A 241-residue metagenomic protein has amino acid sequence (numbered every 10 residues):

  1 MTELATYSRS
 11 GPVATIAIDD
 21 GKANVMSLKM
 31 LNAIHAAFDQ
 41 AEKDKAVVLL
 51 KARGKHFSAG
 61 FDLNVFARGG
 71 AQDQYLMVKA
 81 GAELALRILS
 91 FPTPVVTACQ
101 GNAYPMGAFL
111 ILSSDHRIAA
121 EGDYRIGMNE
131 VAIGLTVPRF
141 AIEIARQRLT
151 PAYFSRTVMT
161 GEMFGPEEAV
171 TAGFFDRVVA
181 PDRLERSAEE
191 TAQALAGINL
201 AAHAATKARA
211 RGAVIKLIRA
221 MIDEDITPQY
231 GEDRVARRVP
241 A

Functional and structural regions predicted by a protein language model:
M1-K51: Conserved CoA-thioester-binding segment of acyl-CoA-metabolizing enzymes
I16, L50, L110-L112, A169 (+1 more regions): Hydrophobic/aromatic residues within transmembrane alpha-helices of multi-pass small-molecule transporters
N32-A33, D44, A52-L84: Glycine- (often His-adjacent) and acidic-residue-rich active-site loop that binds/positions the CoA thioester
L84-I133: Glycine-rich beta-to-alpha active-site loop
P105, G161-E168: Acidic, divalent-metal-coordinating active-site segment for phosphoryl/phosphodiester hydrolysis, typified by short
L110, H116, R156, T160-E162 (+1 more regions): Well-ordered beta-strand positions
A119-A120, Y124, A172-M221: C-terminal long alpha-helix characteristic of the crotonase
A141-A152: Hydrophobic, secondary-structure "cap" segments at the distal end of domains
